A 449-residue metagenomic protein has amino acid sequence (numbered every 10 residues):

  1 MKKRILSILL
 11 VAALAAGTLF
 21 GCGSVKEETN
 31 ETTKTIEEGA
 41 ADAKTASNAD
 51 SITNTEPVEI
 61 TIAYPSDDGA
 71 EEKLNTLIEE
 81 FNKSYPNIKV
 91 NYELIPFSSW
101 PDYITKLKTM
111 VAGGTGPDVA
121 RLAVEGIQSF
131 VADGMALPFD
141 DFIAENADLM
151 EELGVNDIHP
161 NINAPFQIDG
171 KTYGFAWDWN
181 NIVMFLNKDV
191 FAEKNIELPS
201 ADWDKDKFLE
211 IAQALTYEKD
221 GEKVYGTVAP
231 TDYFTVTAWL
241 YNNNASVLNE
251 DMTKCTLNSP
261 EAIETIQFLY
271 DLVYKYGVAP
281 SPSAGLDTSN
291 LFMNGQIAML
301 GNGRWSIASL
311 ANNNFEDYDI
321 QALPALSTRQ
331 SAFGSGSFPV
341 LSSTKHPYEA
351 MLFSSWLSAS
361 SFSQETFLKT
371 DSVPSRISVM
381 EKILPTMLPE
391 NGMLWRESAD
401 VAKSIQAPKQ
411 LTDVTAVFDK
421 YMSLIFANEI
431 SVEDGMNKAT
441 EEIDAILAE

Functional and structural regions predicted by a protein language model:
M1-T61, K83, K382, T386-E390 (+2 more regions): Short, low-complexity disordered leader/linker segments with a strong preference for bacterial N-terminal type II
G39, A43-I52, V124-N181, D319-Q321 (+1 more regions): Hinge/lid segment of periplasmic solute-binding proteins
D42-A46, A192, L198, D271-Y274 (+1 more regions): Conserved C-terminal helix/tail region of periplasmic/extracytoplasmic solute-binding proteins
E80, S84-D157, E193-N195, L291 (+2 more regions): Extracytoplasmic "Venus flytrap"/periplasmic binding protein-like
K83, K89, G113, K194 (+5 more regions): Extracytoplasmic/periplasmic substrate-recognition and gating elements
D140-I158, S200-A201, E218-G221, Y225-G226 (+5 more regions): Short, solvent-exposed loop/beta-turn-alpha elements that line the ligand-binding surface or hinge of extracytoplasmic
N156-D157, L368-K420, L424: Long, aromatic- and glycine/proline-rich binding clefts that accommodate carbohydrate-like moieties
L209-A214, D251-P282, L323: Glycine-centered hinge/linker elements that transmit conformational signals in sensory and ligand-binding systems
